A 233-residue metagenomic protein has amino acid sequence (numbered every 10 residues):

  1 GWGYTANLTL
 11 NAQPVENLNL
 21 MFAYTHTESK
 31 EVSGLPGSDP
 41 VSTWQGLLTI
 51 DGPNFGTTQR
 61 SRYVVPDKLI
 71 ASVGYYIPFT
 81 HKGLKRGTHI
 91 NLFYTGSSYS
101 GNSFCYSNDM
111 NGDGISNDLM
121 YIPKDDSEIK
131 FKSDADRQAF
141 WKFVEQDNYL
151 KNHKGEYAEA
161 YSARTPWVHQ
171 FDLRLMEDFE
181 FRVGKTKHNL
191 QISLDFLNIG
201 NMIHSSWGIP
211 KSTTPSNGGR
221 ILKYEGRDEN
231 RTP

Functional and structural regions predicted by a protein language model:
G1-N19: Outer membrane beta-barrel strand-and-loop segments of large Gram-negative receptors, especially TonB-dependent
Y4-L8, D67-V73, H169-L175, P233: Hydrophobic, lipid-facing positions within transmembrane beta-strands of outer-membrane proteins
Q13, A23-T27, G37, Y76 (+2 more regions): Outer-membrane beta-barrel pore domains and translocons
P14-N17, P78-G87, E180-L190: Short loop/turn motifs that connect adjacent beta-strands in outer-membrane beta-barrel proteins
E16-F22, A71, R86-L92, L173 (+1 more regions): Transmembrane beta-strands of outer-membrane beta-barrel proteins
S29-L35, S97-C105, N201-S206: Outer-membrane beta-barrel proteins
P36-D51, S103-I115, W207-N217: Flexible, surface-exposed loop regions and adjacent strand-edge segments of Gram-negative outer-membrane beta-barrel
G87-G184, Q191, G218-P233: Extracytoplasmic gating/loop element in the C-terminal half of outer-membrane beta-barrel translocons and assembly
